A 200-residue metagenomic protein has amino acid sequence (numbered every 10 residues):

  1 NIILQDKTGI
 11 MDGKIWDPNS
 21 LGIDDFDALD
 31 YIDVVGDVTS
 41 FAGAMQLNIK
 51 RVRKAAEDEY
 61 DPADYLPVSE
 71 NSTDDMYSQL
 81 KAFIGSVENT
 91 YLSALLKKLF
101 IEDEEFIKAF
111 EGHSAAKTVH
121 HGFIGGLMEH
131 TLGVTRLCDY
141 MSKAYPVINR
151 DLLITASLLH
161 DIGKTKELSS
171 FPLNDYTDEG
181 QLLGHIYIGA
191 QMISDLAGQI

Functional and structural regions predicted by a protein language model:
N1, G9-D12, P18-D64: OB-fold single-stranded nucleic acid-binding module
I2-D6, S170: Short, acidic/hydrophobic/Gly-rich beta-strand patch recurrent on exposed beta strands that often constitutes part
K7, V35, S69, I124 (+1 more regions): Metal-centered catalytic cores of metalloenzymes
Q46-G112: Extended, charge-rich, solvent-exposed interface segments
P62-V68, H121-I124, T177-Q181: A ubiquitous short alpha-helical element
S93-L137, L159-G163: A short mid-domain helix/strand-loop element embedded in enzyme catalytic domains that forms or borders the active-site
T118-H120, E129-H130, Y140-I200: Divalent metal-dependent catalytic cores for phosphoryl transfer on phosphate-bearing substrates
